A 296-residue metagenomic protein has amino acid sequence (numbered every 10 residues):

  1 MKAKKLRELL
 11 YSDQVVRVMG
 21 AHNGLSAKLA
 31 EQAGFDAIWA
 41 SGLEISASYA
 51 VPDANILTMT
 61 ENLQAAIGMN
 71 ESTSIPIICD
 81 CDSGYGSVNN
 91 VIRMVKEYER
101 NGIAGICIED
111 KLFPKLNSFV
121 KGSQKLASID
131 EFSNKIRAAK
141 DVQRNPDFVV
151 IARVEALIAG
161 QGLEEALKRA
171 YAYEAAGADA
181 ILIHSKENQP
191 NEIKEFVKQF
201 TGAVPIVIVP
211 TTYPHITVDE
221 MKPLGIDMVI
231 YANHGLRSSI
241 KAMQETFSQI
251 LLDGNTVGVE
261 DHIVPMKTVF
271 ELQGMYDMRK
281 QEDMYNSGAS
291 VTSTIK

Functional and structural regions predicted by a protein language model:
M1-I230, S238-S248, Q281-K296: Alpha/beta enzyme core
L252-K296: Flexible C-terminal active-site loop/helix
